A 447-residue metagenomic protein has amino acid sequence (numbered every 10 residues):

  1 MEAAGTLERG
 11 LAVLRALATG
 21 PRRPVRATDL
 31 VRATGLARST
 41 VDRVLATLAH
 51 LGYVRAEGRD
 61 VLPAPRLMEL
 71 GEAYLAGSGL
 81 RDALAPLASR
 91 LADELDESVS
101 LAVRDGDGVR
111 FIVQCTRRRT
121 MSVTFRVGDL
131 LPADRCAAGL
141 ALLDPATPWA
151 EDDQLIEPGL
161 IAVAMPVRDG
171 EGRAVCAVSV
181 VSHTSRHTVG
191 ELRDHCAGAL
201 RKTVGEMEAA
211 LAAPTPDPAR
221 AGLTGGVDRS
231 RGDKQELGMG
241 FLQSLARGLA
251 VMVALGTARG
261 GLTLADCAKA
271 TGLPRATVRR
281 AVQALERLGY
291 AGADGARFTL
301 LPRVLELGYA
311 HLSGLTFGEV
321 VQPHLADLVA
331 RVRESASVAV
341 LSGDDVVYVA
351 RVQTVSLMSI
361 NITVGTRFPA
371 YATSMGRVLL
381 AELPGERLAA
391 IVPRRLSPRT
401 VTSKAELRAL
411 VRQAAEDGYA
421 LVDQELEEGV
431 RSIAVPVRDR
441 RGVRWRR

Functional and structural regions predicted by a protein language model:
M1-E72, A209, R229-H311: N-terminal helix-turn-helix
A16, T47, A83-E94, S98 (+9 more regions): Amphipathic alpha-helical regulatory segments at dimerization interfaces that relay allosteric signals between sensory
R66-E94, R303-R331, S359-N361: Conserved segment of winged-helix/HTH DNA-binding domains
E94-D105, A150-D152, R331-A336, E416-Y419: Short N-terminal helix-loop-first-beta-strand/juxtamembrane motif that initiates sensory/input modules
S100-G106, V113-C115, V338-G343, A350-V352: Short hydrophobic alpha-helical segments used for membrane anchoring or interfacial signaling
D107, V113-G159, R231, L357-E428: Short, solvent-exposed recognition segments
T147-A150, E157-L160, V175-M239, R446-R447: Juxtadomain coupling helices with adjacent low-complexity linkers
V163-E171, I433-R440: A short, hydrophobic, proline-anchored segment that marks a local hinge/packing element in signaling and regulatory
